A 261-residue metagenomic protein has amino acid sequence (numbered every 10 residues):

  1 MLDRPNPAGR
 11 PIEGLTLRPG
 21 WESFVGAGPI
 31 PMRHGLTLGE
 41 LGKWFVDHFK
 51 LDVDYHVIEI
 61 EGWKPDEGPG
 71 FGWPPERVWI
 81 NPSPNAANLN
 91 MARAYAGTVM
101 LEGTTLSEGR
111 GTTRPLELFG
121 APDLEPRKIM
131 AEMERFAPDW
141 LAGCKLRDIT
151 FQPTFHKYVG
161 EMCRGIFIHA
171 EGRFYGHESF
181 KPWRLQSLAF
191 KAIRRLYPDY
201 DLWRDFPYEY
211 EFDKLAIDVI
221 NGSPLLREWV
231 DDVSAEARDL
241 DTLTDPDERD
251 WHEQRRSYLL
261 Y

Functional and structural regions predicted by a protein language model:
M1-W21: Glycine-rich, charge-decorated loop segments at or immediately adjacent to ligand/cofactor-binding or catalytic sites
R10, V46-K50, R194, P198 (+2 more regions): Sec-exported extracytoplasmic/periplasmic mature domains
W21-T98: Conserved anion/nucleotide-ligand pocket segment
W63-Y158: Glycine-rich, aromatic-lined ligand/substrate-binding cores of catalytic and carbohydrate-binding domains
G120-D241: Conserved functional hotspot residues or short segments at active or partner-binding sites across diverse domains
D245, R249-L259: Flexible, low-complexity junctional segments that flank or bridge functional domains
